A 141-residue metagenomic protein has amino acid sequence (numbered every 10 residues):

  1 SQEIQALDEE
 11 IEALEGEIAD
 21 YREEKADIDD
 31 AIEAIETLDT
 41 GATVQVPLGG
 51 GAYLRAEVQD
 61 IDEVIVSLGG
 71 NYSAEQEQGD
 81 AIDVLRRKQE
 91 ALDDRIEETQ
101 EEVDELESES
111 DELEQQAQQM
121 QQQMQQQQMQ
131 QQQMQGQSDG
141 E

Functional and structural regions predicted by a protein language model:
S1-E141: Acidic, polar-rich N-terminal leader regions of halophilic archaeal proteins
